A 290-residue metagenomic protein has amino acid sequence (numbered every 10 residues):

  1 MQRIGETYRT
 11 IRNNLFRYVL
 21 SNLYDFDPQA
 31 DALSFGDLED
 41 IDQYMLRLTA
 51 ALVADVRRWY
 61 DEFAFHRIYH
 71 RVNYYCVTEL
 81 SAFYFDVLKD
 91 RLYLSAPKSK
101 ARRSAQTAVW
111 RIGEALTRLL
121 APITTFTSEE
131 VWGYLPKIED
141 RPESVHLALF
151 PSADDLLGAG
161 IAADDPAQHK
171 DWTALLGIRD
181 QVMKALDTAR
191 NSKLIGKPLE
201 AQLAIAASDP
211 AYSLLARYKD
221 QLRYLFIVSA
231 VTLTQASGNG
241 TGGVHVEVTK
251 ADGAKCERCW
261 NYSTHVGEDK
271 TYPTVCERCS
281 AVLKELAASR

Functional and structural regions predicted by a protein language model:
M1-L20, H70-N73, Q106-E129: Structured ligand/cofactor/substrate-binding pocket environments in proteins
E6-S21, D40-L52, H70-L92: Core structural elements
D25-R57, F85-A185, S192-D209, T232-E247 (+2 more regions): Acidic, turn-prone loop/beta-hairpin segments
Y218-A254: C-terminal edge-of-domain segments
C256-C259, C276-C279: Short cysteine-rich clusters marking metal-coordination/redox-active sites
Y262-H265, V282: Cys/His-rich metal-chelating microdomains
H265-T274: Short linker/helix segments within small regulatory modules
V282-R290: Short metal-binding segments enriched for Cys and/or His
